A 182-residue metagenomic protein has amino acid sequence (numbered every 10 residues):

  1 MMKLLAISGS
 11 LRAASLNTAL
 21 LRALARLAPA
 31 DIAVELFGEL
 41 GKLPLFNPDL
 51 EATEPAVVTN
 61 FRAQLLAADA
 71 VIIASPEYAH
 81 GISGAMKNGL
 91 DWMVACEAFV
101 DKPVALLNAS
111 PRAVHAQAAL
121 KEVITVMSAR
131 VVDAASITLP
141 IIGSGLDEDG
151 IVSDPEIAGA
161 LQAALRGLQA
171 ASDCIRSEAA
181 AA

Functional and structural regions predicted by a protein language model:
M2-I32: N-terminal beta1-alpha1 ligand-phosphate binding loop
L4, N17, L21, L43 (+7 more regions): A general structural signal for well-ordered alpha-helical segments in protein cores
I7-S8, F37, L107: Short hydrophobic segments within beta-strands
P29-E35, R130-V131: A generic structural motif
A33-L40, A67: N-terminal first-folded block
G38-E54, L146-D149: N-terminal beta-loop-helix "entrance" segment that forms/cooperates in small-molecule cofactor or anionic ligand
T53-S128: Helix-loop-strand module that forms the ligand-binding subsite of alpha/beta enzymes
R130-A182: Glycine-rich phosphate/pyrophosphate-binding loop and the adjoining helix
